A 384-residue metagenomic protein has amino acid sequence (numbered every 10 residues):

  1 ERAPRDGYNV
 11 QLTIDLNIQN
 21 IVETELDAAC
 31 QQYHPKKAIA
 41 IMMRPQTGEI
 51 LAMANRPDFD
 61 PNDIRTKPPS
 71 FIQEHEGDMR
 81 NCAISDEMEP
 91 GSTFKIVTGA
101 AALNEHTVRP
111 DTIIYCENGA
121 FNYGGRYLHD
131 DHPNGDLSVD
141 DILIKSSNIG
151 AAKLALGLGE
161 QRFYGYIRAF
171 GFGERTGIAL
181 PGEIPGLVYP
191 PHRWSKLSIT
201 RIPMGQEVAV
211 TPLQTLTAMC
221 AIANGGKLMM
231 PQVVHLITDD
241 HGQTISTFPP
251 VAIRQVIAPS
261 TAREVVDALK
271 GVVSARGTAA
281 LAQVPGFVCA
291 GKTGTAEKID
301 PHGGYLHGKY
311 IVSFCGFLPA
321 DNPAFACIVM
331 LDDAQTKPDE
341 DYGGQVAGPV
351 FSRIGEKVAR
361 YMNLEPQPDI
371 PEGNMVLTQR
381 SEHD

Functional and structural regions predicted by a protein language model:
E1-A38: Conserved, well-ordered alpha-helix/loop/beta-strand core segments that scaffold catalytic motifs
E1-R5, I14, A40, P45-S92 (+3 more regions): Beta-lactam-recognizing serine transpeptidase/beta-lactamase-like catalytic domain environment
V22, I142, F351: A helicase ATPase "motif cassette" and its flanking acidic/Ser/Thr-rich regulatory loops
A28, T336-K337, R360-Y361: Short beta-strands and strand-coil junctions in structured, solvent-facing domains, enriched
A223, V273, S352-A359, N363: Short amphipathic alpha-helical signal-transduction/dimerization elements
A334, P338-K357: Amphipathic oligomerization regions
A359-D384: Gram-negative outer-membrane assembly/targeting C-terminal domains
